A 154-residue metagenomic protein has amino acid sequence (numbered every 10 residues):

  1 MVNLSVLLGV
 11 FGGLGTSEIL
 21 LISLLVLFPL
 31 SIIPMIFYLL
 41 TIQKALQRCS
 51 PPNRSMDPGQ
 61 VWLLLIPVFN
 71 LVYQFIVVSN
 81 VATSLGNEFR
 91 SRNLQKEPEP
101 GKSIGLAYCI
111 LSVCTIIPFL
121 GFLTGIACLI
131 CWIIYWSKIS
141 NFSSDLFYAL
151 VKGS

Functional and structural regions predicted by a protein language model:
V2-T16, I33-S112, C128-S154: Membrane-interface extramembranous regions at the lipid-water interface
L14-L25: N-terminal single-pass transmembrane signal-anchor helix
L27-P29, P67-N70, C114-G125: Short hydrophobic membrane-inserting alpha-helices and related fusion/pore-forming segments
